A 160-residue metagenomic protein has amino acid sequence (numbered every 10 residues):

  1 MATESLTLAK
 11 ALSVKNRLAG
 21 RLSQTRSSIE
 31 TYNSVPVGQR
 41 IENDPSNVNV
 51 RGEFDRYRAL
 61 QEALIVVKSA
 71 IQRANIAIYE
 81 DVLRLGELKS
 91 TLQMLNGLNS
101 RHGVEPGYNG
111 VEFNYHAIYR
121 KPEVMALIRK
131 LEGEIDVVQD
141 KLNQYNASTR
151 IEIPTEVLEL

Functional and structural regions predicted by a protein language model:
M1-L160: Structural preference for solvent-exposed beta-strand-turn elements and adjacent flexible terminal/loop segments within
